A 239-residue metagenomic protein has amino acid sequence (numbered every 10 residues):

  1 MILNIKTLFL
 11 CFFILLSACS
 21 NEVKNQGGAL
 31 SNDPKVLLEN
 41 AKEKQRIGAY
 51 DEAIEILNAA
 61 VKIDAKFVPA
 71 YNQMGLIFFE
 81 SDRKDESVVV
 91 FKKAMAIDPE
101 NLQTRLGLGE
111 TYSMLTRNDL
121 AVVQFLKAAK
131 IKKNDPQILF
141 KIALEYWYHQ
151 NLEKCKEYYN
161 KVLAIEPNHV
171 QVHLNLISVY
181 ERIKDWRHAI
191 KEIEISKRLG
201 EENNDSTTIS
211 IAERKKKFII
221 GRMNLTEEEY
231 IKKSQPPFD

Functional and structural regions predicted by a protein language model:
C19-S31, I190-D239: Terminal, low-structured helical/coil segments at or just beyond the last alpha-helical repeat
N32-I63, P69, L76, E80: Alpha-helical segment of the N-proximal tetratricopeptide repeat
L38, Q45, N72, F79-E80 (+4 more regions): Position-specific recognition of the canonical hydrophobic site in helix A of tetratricopeptide repeat
R46-I56, E80-K93, M114-K127, H149-K161 (+2 more regions): Structural signature of tandem alpha-helical TPR/SEL1-like repeats, specifically the intra-repeat loop/turn
A70, T104, I138, V172 (+1 more regions): TPR alpha-solenoid repeat register
